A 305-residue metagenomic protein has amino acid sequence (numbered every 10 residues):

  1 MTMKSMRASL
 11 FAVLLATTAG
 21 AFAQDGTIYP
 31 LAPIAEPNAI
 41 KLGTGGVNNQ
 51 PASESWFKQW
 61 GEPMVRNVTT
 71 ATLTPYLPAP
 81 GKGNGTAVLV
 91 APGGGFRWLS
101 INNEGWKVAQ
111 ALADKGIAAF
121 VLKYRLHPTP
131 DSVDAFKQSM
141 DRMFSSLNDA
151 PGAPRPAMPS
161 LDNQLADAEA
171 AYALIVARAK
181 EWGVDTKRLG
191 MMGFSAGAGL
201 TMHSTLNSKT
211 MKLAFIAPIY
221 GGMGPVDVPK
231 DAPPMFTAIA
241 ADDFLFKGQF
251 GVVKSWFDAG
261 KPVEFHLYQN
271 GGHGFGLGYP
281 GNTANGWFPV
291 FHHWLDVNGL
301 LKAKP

Functional and structural regions predicted by a protein language model:
D25-K82: N-terminal cap/lid segment of alpha/beta-hydrolase-fold proteins
N84-G93: Short beta-strand element of the alpha/beta-hydrolase
N102-F120, K254: Short amphipathic alpha-helix adjacent to the substrate-entry channel of hydrolases
A135-K180, P289: Alpha/beta-hydrolase active-site loop
D162-A232: Primarily recognizes the serine-hydrolase "nucleophile elbow" in alpha/beta-hydrolase and SGNH/GDSL folds
F236-I239: Short beta-strand/loop motif that positions the catalytic acidic residue of the alpha/beta-hydrolase fold
A241-K247: Acidic catalytic loop of the alpha/beta-hydrolase fold
F257, P262-P305: C-terminal catalytic histidine-bearing segment of alpha/beta-hydrolase fold enzymes
